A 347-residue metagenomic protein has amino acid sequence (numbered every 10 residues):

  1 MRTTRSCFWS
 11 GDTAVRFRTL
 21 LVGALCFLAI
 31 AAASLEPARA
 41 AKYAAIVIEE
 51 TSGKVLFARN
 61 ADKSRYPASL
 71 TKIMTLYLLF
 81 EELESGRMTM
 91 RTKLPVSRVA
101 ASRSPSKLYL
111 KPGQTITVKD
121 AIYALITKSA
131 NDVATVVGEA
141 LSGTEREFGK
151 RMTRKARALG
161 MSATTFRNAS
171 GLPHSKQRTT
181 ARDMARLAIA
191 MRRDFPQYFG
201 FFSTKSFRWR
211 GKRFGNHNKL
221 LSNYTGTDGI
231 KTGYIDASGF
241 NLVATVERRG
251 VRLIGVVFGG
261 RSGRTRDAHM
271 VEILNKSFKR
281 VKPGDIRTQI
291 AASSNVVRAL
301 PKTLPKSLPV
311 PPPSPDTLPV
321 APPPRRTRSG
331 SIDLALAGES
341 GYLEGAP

Functional and structural regions predicted by a protein language model:
T3-A24: Bacterial N-terminal signal peptides that target proteins for export
V15, I30-A33, T327: Cell-wall glycan-active module
V22-A32: Bacterial N-terminal signal peptides
C26-F27, E50, R208, Y224: Short, positively charged
A31-R182, M191-R192: Active-site-adjacent loops and short helices of periplasmic peptidoglycan-processing enzymes
M161-T165, A169, P173-R178, R182-P347: Domain-terminus/edge residues, biased toward the C-terminal soluble/receptor-binding domains of extracytoplasmic
